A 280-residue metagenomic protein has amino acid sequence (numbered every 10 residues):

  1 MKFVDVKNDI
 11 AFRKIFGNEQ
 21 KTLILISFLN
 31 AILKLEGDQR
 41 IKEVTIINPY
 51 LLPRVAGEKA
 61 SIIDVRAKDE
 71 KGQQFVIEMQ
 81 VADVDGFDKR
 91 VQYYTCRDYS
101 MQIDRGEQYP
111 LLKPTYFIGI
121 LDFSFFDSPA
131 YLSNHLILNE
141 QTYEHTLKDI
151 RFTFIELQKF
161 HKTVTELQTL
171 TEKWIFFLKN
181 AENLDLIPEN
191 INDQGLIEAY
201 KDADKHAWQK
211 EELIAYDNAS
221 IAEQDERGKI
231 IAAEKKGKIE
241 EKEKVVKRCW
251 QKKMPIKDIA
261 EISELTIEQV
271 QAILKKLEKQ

Functional and structural regions predicted by a protein language model:
M1-Q280: Elongated, amphipathic alpha-helical interaction scaffolds
